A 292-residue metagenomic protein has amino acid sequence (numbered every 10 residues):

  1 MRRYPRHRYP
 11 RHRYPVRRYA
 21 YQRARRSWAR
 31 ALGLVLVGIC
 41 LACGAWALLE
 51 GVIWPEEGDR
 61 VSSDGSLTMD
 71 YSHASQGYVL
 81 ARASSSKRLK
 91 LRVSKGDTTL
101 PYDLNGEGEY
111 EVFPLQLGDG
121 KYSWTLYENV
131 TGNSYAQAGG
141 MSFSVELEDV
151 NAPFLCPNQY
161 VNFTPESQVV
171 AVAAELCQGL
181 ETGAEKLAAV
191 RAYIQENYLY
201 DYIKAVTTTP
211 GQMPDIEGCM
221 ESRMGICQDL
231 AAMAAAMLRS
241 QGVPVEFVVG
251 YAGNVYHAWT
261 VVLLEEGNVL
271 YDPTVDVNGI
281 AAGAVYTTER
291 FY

Functional and structural regions predicted by a protein language model:
R2-A184, N268, Y292: N-terminal accessory/pre-domain segments preceding catalytic cores
A42-A45, E221, D229: Residue-level detector of bioactive/disordered segments in secreted/extracellular proteins and virion assembly
Q159-S222, M233-A235, E266-L270, D276-G279 (+2 more regions): Secondary-structure boundary elements
D229-Y292: Hydrophobic/aromatic-rich core segments of domains that either
